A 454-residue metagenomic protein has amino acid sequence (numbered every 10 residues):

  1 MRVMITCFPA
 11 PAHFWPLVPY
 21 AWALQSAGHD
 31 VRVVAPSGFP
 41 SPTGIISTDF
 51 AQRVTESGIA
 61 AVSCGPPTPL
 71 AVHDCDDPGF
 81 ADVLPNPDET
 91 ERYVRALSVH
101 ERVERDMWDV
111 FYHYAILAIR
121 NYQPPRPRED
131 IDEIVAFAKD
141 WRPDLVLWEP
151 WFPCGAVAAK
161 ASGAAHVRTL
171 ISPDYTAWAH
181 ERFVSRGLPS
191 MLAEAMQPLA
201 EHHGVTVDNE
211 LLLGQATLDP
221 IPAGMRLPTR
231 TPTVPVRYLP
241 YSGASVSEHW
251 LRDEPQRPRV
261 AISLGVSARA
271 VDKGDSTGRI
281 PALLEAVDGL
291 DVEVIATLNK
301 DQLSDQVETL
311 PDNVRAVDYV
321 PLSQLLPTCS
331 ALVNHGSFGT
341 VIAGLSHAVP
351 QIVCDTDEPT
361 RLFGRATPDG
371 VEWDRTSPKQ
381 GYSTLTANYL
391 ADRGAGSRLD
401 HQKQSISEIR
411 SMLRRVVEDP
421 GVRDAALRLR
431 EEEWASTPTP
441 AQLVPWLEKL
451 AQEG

Functional and structural regions predicted by a protein language model:
M1-T68: N-terminal subdomain of nucleotide-sugar transferases
A21, V317-T386: A donor-sugar binding/catalytic signature common to diverse glycosyltransferases and related nucleotide-sugar
P36-F39, I46-T48, P150-P153, P220-M225 (+1 more regions): Short, polar loop motifs at secondary-structure junctions
F39-V110: Conserved nucleotide-sugar phosphate-binding/catalytic loop shared by glycosyltransferases and other
S41-T43, S190-A268, N299-K300: A nucleotide-sugar donor-handling region in carbohydrate enzymes
S98-D106, V110-Q197: Conserved nucleotide-sugar donor-interacting segment of glycosyltransferase catalytic cores, predominantly GT-B
V236-A331: Donor-nucleotide binding loops and adjacent catalytic segments primarily of GT-B fold Leloir glycosyltransferases
S407-G454: C-terminal amphipathic helix plus adjacent low-complexity, charged tail appended to glycosyltransferase catalytic
